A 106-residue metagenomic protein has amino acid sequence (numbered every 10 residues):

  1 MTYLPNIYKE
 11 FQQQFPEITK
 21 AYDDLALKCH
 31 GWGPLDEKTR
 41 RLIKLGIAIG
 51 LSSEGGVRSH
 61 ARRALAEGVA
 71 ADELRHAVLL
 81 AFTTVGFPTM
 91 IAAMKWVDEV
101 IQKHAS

Functional and structural regions predicted by a protein language model:
M1-R40, A66, A92-S106: Acidic, glycine/proline-rich low-complexity segments that act as flexible tails and inter-domain linkers
K9, G33, I47-I49, V78 (+1 more regions): Flexible, active-site-adjacent loop/turn segments at secondary-structure boundaries
P16, G55, A70, F87-M90: Alpha-helix boundary/capping and short turn/kink residues
Y22, L42-I49, A77-T84: Short alpha-helical scaffolding segments that buttress acidic/His motifs in well-ordered protein cores
A26, K44-I47, R63, H76 (+1 more regions): Hydrophobic side chains within alpha-helical segments
K38-K44, S59: Short connector loops at helix/strand junctions that flank enzyme active sites, especially segments positioning acidic
L51-L79: Mid-chain, well-packed structural core segment of small domains
R75-V100: C-terminal structural segments of small proteins and small subunits
